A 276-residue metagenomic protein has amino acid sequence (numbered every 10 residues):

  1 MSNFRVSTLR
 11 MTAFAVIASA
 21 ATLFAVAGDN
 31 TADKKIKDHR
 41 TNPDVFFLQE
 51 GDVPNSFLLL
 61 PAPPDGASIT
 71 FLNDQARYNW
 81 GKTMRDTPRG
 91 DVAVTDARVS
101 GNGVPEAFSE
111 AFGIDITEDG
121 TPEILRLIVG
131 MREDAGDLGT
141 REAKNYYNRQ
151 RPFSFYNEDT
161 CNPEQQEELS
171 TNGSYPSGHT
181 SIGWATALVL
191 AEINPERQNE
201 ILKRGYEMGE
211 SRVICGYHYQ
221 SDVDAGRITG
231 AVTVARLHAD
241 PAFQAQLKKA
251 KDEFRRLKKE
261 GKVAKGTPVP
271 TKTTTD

Functional and structural regions predicted by a protein language model:
S2-A13: Bacterial N-terminal signal peptides that target proteins for export
T12-T22: Bacterial N-terminal signal peptides
G28-I214, R236-A239, Q246, L257 (+1 more regions): Hydrophobic alpha-helical bundle signature of multipass membrane enzymes
G216-H218: Membrane-interface helix caps and helix-loop-helix hairpins in membrane proteins
G226-R227, A250: Acidic/histidine-rich, metal-coordinating catalytic segments
A231-T233: Catalytic phosphate/nucleotide-handling subdomain of diverse soluble enzymes
A250-D276: Short, low-complexity, Pro/Ser/Thr/Gly-rich segments in the mature regions of secreted, periplasmic
